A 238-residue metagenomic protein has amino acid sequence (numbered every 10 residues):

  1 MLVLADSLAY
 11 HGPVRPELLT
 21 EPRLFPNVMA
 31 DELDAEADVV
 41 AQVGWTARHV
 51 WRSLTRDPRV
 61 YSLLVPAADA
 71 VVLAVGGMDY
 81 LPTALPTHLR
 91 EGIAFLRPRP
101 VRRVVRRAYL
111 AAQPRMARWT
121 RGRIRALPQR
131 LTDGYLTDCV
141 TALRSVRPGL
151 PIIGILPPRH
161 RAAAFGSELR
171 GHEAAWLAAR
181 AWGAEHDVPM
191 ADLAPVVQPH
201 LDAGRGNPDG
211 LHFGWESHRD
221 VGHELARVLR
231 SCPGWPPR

Functional and structural regions predicted by a protein language model:
M1-V65, V71, F213-G214: Serine-esterase "nucleophile elbow" of acetyl-processing enzymes
M29, A35, C232, P237-R238: Short, charged/polar low-complexity linear motifs in solvent-exposed/disordered segments
P58-P237: Alpha-helical cap/lid subdomain in secreted, periplasmic, or secretory-pathway luminal O-acyl-processing enzymes
